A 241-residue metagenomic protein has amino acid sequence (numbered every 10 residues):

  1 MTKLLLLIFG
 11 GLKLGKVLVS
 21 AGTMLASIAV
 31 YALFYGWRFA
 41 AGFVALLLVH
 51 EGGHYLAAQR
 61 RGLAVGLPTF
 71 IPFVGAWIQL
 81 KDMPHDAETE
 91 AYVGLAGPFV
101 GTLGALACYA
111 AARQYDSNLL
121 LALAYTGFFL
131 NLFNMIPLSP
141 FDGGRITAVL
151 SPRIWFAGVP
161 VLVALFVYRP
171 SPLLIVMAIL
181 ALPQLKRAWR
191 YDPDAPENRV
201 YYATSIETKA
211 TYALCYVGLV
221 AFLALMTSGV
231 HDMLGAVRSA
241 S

Functional and structural regions predicted by a protein language model:
M1-S241: Hydrophobic transmembrane alpha-helices and their immediate loop junctions in multi-pass integral membrane proteins
